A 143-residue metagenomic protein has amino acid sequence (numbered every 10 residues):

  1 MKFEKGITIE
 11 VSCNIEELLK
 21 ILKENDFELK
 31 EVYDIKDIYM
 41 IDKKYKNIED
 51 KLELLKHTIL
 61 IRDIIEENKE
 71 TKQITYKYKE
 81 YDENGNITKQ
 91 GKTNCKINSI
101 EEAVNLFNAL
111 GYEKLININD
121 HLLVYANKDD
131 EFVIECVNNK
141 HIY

Functional and structural regions predicted by a protein language model:
M1-D129: N-terminal strand-loop-strand beta-hairpin
H121, N139-K140: Beta-strand-connecting loop/turn residues
D130-N138: Charged, well-structured binding/catalytic surfaces in domain cores that contact anionic ligands
Y143: Glycine-rich, acidic/polar active-site loops that bind/position phosphate-bearing ligands
